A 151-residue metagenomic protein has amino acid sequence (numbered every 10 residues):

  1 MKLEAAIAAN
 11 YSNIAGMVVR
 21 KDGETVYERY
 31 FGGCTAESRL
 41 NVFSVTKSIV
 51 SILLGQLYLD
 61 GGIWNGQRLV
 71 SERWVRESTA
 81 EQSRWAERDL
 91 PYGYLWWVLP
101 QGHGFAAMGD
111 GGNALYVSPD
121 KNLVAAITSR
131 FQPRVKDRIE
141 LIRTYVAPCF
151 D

Functional and structural regions predicted by a protein language model:
M1-D22: Beta-lactamase-like hydrolase cores
Y11, G109-D151: Structured C-terminal helix/loop/strand segments within mature extracytoplasmic catalytic/sensor domains
I14, E37-L40: Short coil/loop residues immediately preceding or within conserved phosphate-binding loops of NTP-utilizing enzyme
G16-V19, T25-E28, F43, A106-A107 (+2 more regions): Structural recognition of the beta-strand scaffold that forms the well-ordered cores of secreted hydrolase catalytic
G23, L40-Y58, N122: Active-site SXXK
Y27, F31-T35, F131-P133: A short acidic/small-residue loop/turn micro-motif
Q56-V70: Bacterial peptidoglycan biogenesis and beta-lactam-recognition machinery
R76-V124: Active-site Gly/Thr loop motif
